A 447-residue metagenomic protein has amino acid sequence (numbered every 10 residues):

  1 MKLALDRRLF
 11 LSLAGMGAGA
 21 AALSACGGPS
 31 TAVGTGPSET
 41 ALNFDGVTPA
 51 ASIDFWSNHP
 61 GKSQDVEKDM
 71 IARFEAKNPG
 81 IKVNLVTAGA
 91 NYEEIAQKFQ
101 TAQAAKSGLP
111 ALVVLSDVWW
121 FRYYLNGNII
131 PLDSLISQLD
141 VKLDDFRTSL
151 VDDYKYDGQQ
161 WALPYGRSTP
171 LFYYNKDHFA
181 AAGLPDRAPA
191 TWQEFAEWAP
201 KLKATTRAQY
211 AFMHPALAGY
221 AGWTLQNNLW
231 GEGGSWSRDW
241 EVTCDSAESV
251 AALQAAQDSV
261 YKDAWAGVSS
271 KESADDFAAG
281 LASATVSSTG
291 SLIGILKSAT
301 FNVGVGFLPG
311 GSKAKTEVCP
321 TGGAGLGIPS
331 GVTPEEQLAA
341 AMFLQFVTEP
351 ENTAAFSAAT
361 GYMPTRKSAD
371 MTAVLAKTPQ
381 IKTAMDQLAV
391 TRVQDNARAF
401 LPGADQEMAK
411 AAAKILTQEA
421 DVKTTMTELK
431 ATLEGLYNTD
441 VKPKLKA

Functional and structural regions predicted by a protein language model:
M1-A21: N-terminal secretory signal peptides and thylakoid transit peptides that target proteins across membranes
T35-D45, D117-T169, A221-T224, G304-G306 (+2 more regions): Hinge/lid segment of periplasmic solute-binding proteins
N43-G46, D133-F146, Y210-A216, E232-A252 (+3 more regions): Short, solvent-exposed loop/beta-turn-alpha elements that line the ligand-binding surface or hinge of extracytoplasmic
R73-F146, A181-G183, S283-A284, G294 (+3 more regions): Extracytoplasmic "Venus flytrap"/periplasmic binding protein-like
A76-K77, Q100, A182, Q254 (+3 more regions): Extracytoplasmic/periplasmic substrate-recognition and gating elements
T101, L109-V113, L139-F179, K315-V318 (+1 more regions): A structural signal for short loop-to-beta-strand junctions that line the ligand-binding cleft of periplasmic/secreted
S149, D153, G306, A358-K410 (+2 more regions): Long, aromatic- and glycine/proline-rich binding clefts that accommodate carbohydrate-like moieties
W198-K203, D239-G267: Glycine-centered hinge/linker elements that transmit conformational signals in sensory and ligand-binding systems
